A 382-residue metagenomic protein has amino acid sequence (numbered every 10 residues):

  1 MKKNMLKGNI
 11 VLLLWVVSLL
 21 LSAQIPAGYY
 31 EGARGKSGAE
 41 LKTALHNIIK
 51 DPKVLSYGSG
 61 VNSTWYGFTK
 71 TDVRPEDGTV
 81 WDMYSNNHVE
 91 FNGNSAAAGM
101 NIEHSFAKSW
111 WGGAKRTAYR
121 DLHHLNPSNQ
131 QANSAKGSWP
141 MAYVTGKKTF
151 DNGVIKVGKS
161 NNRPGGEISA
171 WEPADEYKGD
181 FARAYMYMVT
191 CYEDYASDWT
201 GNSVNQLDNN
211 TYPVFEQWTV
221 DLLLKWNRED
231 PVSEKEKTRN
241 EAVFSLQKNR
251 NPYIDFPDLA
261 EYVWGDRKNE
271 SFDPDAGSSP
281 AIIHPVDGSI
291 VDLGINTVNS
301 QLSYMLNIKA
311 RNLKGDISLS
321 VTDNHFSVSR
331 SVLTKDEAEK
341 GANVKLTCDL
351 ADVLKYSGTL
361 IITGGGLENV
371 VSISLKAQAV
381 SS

Functional and structural regions predicted by a protein language model:
V17-S18, S22: N-terminal signal peptide c-region/cleavage motif recognized by signal peptidases
A23-N86: N-terminal module-boundary/linker segments of secreted carbohydrate-active enzymes
S95-N101, F106-S279, S289-N296: Domain-level detector of nuclease and nuclease-like folds in predominantly extracellular/periplasmic contexts
P274-R311, D349, V353, A377-S381: Beta-sheet-dominated interaction scaffolds and their linkers
P280-D292, R311-K345: Surface-exposed binding patches on compact interaction domains or structured appendages
L306, L354-G366: A short beta-strand micro-motif common to beta-rich folds, especially ectodomain repeats
N343-S357: Extracellular/luminal low-complexity segments enriched in Ser/Thr/Pro
L367-V380: C-terminal edge beta-strand
